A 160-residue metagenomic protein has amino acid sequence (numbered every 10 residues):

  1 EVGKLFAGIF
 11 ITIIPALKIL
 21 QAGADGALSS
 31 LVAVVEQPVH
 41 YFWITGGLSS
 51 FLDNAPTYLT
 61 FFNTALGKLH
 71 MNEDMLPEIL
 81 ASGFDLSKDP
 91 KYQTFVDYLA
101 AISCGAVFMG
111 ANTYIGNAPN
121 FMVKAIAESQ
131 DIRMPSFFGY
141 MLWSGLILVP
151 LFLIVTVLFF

Functional and structural regions predicted by a protein language model:
E1, V32-Q37, Q93, D97 (+2 more regions): Juxtamembrane/transmembrane-helix boundary motifs in multi-pass membrane proteins
E1-L69: Transmembrane helical segments that form the transport core of multi-pass membrane transport proteins
K4, G8, V96, I115: Catalytic cores of large soluble enzymes that bind and process phosphate-bearing ligands
L5, I9, I13, Y41 (+6 more regions): Alpha-helical transmembrane segments in multi-pass membrane proteins
L17, A24, L69-H70, I126 (+2 more regions): Residue-level signature of transmembrane alpha-helix interfaces in integral membrane proteins
V35-G47, E73-M109: Alpha-helical transmembrane segments of multi-pass membrane proteins
P56-L69, M75-I79, Y114-S129: Re-entrant/interfacial helical elements at transmembrane boundaries that shape and gate the permeation pathway
C104, F108-F160: Juxtamembrane and boundary regions of transmembrane helices in multi-pass small-molecule transporters and channels
